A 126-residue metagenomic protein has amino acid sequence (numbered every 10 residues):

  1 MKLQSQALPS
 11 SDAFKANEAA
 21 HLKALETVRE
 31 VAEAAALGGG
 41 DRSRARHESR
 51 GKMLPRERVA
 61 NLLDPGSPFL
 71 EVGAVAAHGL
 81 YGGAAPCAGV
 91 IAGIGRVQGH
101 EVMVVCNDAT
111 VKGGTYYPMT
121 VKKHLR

Functional and structural regions predicted by a protein language model:
M1-R126: Terminal-region recognition feature
